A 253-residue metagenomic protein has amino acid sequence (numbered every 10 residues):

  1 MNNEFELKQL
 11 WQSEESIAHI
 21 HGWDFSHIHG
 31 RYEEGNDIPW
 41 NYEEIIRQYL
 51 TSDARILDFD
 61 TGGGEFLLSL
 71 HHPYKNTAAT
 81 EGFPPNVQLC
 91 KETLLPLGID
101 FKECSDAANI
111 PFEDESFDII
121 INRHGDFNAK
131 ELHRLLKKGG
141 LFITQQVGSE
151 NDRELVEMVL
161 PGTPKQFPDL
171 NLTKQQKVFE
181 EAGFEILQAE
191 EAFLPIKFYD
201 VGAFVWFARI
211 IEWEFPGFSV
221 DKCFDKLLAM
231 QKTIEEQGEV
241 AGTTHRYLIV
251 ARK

Functional and structural regions predicted by a protein language model:
M1-H27, N36: N-terminal, positively charged/glycine-rich alpha-helical extensions of SAM-dependent methyltransferases
G22-F25, E33-R55, E65-S69: Conserved alpha-helix/loop element of class I SAM-dependent methyltransferases that forms part of the SAM/SAH-binding
R55-N109: Class I SAM-dependent methyltransferase SAM/SAH-binding core
N109-I119: A short acidic, Gly/Pro-enriched loop at the edge of an enzyme's catalytic core that lines a small-molecule cofactor
F127-I143: A short glycine-rich, Lys/Arg-flanked "PGG" loop and its adjoining helix->strand segment in the class I
G148-Q166: Short, glycine-/aromatic-enriched active-site segment of Class I SAM-dependent methyltransferases
L160-K174, F215-G217: Acceptor-substrate binding/catalytic loop of class I
E185-K253: Conserved Class I S-adenosyl-L-methionine
